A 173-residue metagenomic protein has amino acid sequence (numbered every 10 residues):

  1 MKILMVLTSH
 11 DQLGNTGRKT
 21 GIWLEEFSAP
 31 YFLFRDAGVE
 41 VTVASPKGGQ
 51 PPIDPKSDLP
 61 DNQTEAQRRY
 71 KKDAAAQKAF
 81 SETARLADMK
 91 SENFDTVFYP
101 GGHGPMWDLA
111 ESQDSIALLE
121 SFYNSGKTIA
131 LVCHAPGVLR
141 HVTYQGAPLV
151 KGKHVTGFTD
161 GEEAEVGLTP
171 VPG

Functional and structural regions predicted by a protein language model:
M1-S125, G137-G173: Extended, subdomain-level signal for the structured scaffold at the beginning of enzyme domains
I129: Conserved, well-structured core segments that form or line functional sites
V132-H134: Short, thiol/selenol-centered motifs that function as redox-active sites or metal-ligating centers
